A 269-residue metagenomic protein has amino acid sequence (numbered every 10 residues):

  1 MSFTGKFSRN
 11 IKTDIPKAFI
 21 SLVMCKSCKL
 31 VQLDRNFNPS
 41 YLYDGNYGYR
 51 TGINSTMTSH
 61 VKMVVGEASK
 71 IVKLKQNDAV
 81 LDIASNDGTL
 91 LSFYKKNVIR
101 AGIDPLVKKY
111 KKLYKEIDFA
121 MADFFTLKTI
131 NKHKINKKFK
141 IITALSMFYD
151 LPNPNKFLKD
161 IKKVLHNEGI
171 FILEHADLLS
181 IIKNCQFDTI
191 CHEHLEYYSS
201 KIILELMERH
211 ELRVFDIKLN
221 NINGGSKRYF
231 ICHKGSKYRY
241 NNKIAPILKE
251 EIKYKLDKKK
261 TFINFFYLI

Functional and structural regions predicted by a protein language model:
M1-S55, K218: N-terminal juxtadomain amphipathic helix that follows a signal peptide/anchor or precedes a small N-terminal auxiliary
K75-N86: Conserved class I S-adenosyl-L-methionine
D87-N97: Conserved SAM-binding loop of SAM-dependent methyltransferases across substrates and taxa, primarily the Class I
Y114-K132: Conserved SAM-binding strand-loop segment of SAM-dependent methyltransferases
K140-T143: A conserved beta-strand element that flanks and buttresses the S-adenosyl-L-methionine
N155-I170: A short glycine-rich, Lys/Arg-flanked "PGG" loop and its adjoining helix->strand segment in the class I
L173-E196, S200-I203, M207: Short, glycine-/aromatic-enriched active-site segment of Class I SAM-dependent methyltransferases
N223-L268: Flexible, glycine-/basic-rich loop-and-beta segments that form/coincide with the SAM-dependent methyltransferase
